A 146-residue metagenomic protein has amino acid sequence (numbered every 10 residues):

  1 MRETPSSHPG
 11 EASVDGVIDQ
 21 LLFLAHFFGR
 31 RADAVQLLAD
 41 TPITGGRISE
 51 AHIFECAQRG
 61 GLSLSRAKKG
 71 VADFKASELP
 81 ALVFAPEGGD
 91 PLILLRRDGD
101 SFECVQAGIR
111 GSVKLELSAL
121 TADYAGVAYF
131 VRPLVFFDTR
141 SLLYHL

Functional and structural regions predicted by a protein language model:
M1-R2, I18, T41-I48, F54 (+1 more regions): Noncatalytic regulatory segments and standalone regulatory/sensor domains
M1-R66: Cysteine-nucleophile protease catalytic domains, especially the papain-like/related folds used in DUB/UBL proteases
S65-K69, F102: Membrane-cytosol interface segments
